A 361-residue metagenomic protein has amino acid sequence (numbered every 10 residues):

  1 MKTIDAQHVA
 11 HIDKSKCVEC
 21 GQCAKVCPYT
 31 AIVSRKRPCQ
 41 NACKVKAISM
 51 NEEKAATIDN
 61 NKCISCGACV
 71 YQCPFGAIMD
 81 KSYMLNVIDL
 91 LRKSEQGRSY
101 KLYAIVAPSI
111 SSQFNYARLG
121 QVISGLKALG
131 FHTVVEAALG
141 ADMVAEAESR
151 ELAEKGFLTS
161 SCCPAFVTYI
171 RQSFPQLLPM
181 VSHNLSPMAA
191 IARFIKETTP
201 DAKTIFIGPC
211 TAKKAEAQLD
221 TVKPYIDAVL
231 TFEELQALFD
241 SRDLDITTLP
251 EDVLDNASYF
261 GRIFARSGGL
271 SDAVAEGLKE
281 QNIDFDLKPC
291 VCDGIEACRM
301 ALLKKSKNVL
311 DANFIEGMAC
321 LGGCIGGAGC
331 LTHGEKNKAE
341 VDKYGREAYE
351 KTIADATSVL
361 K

Functional and structural regions predicted by a protein language model:
M1-A42, I315-M318, K338-K361: Ferredoxin-type iron-sulfur electron-transfer modules and their immediate structural context
M1-H11, Q22-D59, I64, A68-M84 (+1 more regions): Iron-sulfur cluster-binding cysteine motifs and their immediate structural context in ferredoxin-like electron-transfer
K14, Q40, V70, I123-S124 (+1 more regions): Short glycine-/small-residue-rich flexible loop motifs, especially phosphate/cofactor-binding loops
K16, I32, K62, F114-A117 (+1 more regions): Charged, low-complexity surface patches
E19, S65, P187: Short, glycine/acidic-rich beta->alpha junctions
P74, M79-K361: Iron-sulfur-associated redox domains of electron-transfer enzymes in respiratory and anaerobic energy metabolism
